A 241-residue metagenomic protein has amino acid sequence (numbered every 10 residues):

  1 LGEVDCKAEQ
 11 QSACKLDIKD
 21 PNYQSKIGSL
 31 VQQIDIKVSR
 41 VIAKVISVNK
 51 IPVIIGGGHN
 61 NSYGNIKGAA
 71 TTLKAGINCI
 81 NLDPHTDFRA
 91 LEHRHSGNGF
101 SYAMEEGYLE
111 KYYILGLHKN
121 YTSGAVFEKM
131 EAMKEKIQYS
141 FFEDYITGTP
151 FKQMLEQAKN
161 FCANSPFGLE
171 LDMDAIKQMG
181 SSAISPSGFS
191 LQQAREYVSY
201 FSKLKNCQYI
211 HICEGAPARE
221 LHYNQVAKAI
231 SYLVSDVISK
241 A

Functional and structural regions predicted by a protein language model:
G2-V53, N61-S62, T71-A75, K129-A241: Catalytic cores of soluble, metal-dependent hydrolases
I36-G116, T122, L204: Active-site histidine-anchored catalytic micro-motif
D87-R89, N120-T122, K177-Q178, P217-R219: Active-site environment of divalent metal-dependent phosphoester hydrolases
Y121-M130: Redox- and metal-dependent alpha/beta enzyme cores, enriched for Fe-S-associated oxidoreductases and cofactor-handling
